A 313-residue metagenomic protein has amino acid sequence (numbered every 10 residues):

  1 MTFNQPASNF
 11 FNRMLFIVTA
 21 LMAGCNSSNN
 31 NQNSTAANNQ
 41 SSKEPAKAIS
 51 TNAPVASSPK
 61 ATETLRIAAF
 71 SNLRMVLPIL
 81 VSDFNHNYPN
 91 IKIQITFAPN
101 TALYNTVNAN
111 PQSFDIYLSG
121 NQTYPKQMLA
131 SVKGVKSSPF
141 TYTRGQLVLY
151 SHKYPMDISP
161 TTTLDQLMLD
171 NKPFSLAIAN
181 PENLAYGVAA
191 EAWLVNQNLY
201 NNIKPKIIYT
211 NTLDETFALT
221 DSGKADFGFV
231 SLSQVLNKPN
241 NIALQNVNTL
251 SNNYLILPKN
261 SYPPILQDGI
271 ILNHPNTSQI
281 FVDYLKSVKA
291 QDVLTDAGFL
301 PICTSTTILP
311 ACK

Functional and structural regions predicted by a protein language model:
T2-M14: Bacterial N-terminal signal peptides that target proteins for export
N12-R13, S137, S175, L257: Generic detector of short alpha-helix boundary/capping microenvironments and adjacent low-complexity segments
V18-T19: Residue-level signal for mature regions of secreted extracellular proteins and peptides
M22-G24: C-terminal motif of bacterial Sec signal peptides marking the signal peptidase cleavage site
N26-N85, K92, T96, T101-N108 (+4 more regions): Exported/periplasmic ABC-transporter solute-binding proteins
F114-S119: Periplasmic-binding protein-like
S131-P139: A short, gly/pro- and small-residue-rich
